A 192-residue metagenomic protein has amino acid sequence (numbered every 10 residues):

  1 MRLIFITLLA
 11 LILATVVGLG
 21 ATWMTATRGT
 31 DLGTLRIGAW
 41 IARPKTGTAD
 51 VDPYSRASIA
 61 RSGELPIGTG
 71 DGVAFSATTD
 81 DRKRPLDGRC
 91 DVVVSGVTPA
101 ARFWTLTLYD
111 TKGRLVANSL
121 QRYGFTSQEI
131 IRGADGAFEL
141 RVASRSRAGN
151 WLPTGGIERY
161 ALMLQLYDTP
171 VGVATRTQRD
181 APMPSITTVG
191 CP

Functional and structural regions predicted by a protein language model:
M1-P192: A compositional/structural signature for long, glycine/proline-rich flexible linkers and loops on extracytoplasmic
